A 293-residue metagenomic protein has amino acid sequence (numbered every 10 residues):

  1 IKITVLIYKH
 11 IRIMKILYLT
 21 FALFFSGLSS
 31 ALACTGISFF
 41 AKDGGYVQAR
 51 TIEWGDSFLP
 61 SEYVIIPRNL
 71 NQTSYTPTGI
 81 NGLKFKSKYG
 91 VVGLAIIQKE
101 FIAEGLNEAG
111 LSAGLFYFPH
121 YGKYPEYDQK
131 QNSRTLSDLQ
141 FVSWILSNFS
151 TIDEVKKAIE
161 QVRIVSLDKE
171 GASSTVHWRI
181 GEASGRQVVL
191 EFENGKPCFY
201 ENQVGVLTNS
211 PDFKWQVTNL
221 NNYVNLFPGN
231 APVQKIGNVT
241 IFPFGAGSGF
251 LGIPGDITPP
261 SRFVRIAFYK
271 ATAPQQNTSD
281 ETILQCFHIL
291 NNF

Functional and structural regions predicted by a protein language model:
K9-L17: Positively charged n-region of N-terminal signal peptides that target proteins for export
Y18-G27: Bacterial N-terminal signal peptides
L32-V47, G55, P60-S61, A158 (+3 more regions): C-terminus-biased signal that marks the final domain/tail of proteins
A33-K130, S166: A contiguous strand-loop segment
P67-T76, K123-V162: Compact, glycine/acidic-enriched structural inserts
E108-A109, L146-E154, Q276-I283: A short, structured loop/turn motif at beta-sheet edges
I152, K156-F192: Aromatic- and glycine-enriched pocket-lining scaffold segments that form the walls of small-molecule binding clefts
